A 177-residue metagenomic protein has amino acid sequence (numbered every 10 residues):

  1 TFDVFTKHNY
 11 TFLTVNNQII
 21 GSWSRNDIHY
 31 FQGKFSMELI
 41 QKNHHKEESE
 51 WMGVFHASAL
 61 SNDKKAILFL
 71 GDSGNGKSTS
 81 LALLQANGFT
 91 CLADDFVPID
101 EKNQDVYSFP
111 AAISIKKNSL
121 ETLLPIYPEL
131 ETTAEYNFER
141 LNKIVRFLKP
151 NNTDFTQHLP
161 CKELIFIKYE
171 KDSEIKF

Functional and structural regions predicted by a protein language model:
T1-Q32: Long, basic/Gly/Ser/Thr-rich N-terminal segments that mediate initial subcellular attachment or targeting
F2-F5, E48-W51, F89: Short linear motifs in intrinsically disordered
N17, W51, N103-Q104: Detector for glycine-centered tight turns/loop "hinges" at secondary-structure junctions
I28-K34, T153-T156: Short charge-dense sequence patches
F31-V54: N-terminal pre-Walker A segment at the start of P-loop NTPase domains
K46, H56-D72, A86-F177: Glycine-rich, often acidic-flanked micro-motifs that create phosphate/phosphodiester-binding or positioning elements
N75-K77: Conserved glycine(s) of the Walker
S80-L81: Post-Walker A alpha-helix
